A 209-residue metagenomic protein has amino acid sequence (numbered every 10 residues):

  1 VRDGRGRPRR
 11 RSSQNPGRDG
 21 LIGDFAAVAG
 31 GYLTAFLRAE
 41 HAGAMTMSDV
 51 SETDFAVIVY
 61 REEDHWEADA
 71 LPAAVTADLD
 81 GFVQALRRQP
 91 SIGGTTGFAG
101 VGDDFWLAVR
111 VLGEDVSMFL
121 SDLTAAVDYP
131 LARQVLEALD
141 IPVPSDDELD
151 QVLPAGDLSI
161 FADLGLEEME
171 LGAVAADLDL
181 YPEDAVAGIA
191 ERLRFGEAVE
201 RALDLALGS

Functional and structural regions predicted by a protein language model:
V1-G20, A27-G31, A35, A39-A42: Compositionally biased, low-complexity flexible segments
R5, V75, L139, V143: Solvent-exposed, flexible loop/coil residues
E40, E67-P72, L120-S121, V174-A175: Charged, low-complexity surface segments at secondary-structure and domain boundaries
H41-L71: Short, extreme N-terminal leader segments that mark the start of a protein/domain
S48, A70-D128: Compact, well-ordered interaction domains used in eukaryotic information-processing assemblies
A56-I58, F98, V135: Generic structural hydrophobic/aromatic packing signal, biased to beta-strands
V127-S209: Charged, compositionally biased boundary regions
